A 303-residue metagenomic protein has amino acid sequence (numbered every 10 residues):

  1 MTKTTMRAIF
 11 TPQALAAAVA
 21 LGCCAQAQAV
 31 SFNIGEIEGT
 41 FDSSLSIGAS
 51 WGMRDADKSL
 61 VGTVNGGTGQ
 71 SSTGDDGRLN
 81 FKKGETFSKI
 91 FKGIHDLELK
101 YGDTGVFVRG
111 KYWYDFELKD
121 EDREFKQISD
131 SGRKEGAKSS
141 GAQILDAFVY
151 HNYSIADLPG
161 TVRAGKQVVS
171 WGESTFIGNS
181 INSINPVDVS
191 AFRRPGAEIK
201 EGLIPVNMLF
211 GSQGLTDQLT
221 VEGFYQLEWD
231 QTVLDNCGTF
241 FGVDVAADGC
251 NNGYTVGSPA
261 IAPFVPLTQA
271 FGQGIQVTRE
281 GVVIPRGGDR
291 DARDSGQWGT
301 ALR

Functional and structural regions predicted by a protein language model:
M1-Q28: Gram-negative bacterial Sec-dependent N-terminal signal peptides
Q28-E38, G160-V162, S174: Cleaved targeting-peptide boundary
V30, N80-E85, E135-S139, P195-E198 (+1 more regions): Outer-membrane beta-barrel domain signature
F32-T73, V106, G110: Transmembrane beta-strand segments of Gram-negative outer membrane beta-barrel proteins
G39, D75, K89-H95, A142-A147 (+2 more regions): Hydrophobic, lipid-facing positions within transmembrane beta-strands of outer-membrane proteins
S59-L79, N236, F240-G242, A246-R293: Flexible glycine-rich, low-complexity coil/linker segments exposed to the extracellular/periplasmic environment
T73-F81, Q127-R133, V189-P195, E280-R286: Extracytoplasmic loops and strand-loop junctions of Gram-negative outer membrane beta-barrel proteins
K100-N251, T255-V256: Outer membrane beta-barrel
